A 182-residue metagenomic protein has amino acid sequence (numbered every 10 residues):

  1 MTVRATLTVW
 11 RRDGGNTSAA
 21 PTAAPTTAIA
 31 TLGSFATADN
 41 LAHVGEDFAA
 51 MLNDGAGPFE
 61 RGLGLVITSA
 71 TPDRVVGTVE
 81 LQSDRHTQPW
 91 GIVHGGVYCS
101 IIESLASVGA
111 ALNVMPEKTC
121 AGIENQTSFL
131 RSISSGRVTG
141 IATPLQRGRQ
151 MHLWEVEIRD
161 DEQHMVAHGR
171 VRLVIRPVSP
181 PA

Functional and structural regions predicted by a protein language model:
T2-A182: Terminal targeting signals and extreme-terminal segments of soluble enzymes
